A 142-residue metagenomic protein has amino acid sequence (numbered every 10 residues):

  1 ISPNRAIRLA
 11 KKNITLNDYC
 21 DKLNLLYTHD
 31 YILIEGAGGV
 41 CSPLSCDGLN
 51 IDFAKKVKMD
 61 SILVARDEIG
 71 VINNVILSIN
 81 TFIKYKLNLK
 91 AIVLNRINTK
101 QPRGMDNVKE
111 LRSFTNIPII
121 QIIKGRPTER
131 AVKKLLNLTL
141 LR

Functional and structural regions predicted by a protein language model:
I1-G48, K55, D67-I76, N80 (+2 more regions): ATP-dependent carboxylate-amine ligase catalytic core
L33-E35, I62-V64, V93: Structural motif
I51-D52, K109: Active-site phosphate/pyrophosphate- and oxyanion-stabilizing loops and adjacent acidic/basic residues in soluble
V57-D60, N88-L89: Short glycine-/polar-rich loops that comprise or flank the Walker A/P-loop and associated switch/sensor motifs
N80-R142: C-terminal lobe/tail of nucleotide-utilizing enzymes
